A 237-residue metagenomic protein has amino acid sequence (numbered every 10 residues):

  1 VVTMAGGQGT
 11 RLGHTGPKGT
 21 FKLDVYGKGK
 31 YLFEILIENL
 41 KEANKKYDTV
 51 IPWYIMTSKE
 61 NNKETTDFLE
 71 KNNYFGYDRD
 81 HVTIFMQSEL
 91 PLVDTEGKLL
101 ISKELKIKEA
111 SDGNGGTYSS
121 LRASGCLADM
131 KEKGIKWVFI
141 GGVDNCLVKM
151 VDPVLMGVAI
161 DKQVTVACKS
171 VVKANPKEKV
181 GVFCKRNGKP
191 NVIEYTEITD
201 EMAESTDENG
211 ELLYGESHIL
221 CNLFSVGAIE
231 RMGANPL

Functional and structural regions predicted by a protein language model:
V1-T3, T10-L237: Domain-scale recognition of functional cores that engage charged ligands
